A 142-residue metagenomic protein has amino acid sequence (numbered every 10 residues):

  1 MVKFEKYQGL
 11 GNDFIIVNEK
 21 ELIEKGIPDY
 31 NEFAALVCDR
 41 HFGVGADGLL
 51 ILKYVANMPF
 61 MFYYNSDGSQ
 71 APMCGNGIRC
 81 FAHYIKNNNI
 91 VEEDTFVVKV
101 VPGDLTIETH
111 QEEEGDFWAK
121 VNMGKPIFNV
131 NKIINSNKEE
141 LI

Functional and structural regions predicted by a protein language model:
M1-G115: A glycine-rich beta-to-alpha transition motif near the start of alpha/beta enzyme domains, typified by
I90, K99-I142: ATP-dependent small-molecule kinase catalytic core of the GHMP/sugar-kinase superfamily and closely related
